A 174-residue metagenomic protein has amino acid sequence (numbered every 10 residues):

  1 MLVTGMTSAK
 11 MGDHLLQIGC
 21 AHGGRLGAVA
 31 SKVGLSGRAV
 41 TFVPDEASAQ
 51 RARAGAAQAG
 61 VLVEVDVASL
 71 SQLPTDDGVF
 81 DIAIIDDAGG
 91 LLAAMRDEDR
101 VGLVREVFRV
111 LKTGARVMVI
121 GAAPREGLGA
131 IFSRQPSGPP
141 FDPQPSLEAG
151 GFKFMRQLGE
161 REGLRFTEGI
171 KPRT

Functional and structural regions predicted by a protein language model:
M1-H14, A28: Conserved alpha-helix/loop element of class I SAM-dependent methyltransferases that forms part of the SAM/SAH-binding
K10-D13, S71-I84: A short acidic, Gly/Pro-enriched loop at the edge of an enzyme's catalytic core that lines a small-molecule cofactor
H14-L16, A21-Q72: Class I SAM-dependent methyltransferase SAM/SAH-binding core
S31, E98-T113: A short glycine-rich, Lys/Arg-flanked "PGG" loop and its adjoining helix->strand segment in the class I
D81-D99: A short SAM/SAH-binding and catalytic strip from SAM-dependent methyltransferases
G114-A122: Conserved beta-strand signature within the Rossmann-like core of class I S-adenosyl-L-methionine
G129-F152: Conserved Class I S-adenosyl-L-methionine
G150-T174: Core SAM-dependent methyltransferase catalytic element
